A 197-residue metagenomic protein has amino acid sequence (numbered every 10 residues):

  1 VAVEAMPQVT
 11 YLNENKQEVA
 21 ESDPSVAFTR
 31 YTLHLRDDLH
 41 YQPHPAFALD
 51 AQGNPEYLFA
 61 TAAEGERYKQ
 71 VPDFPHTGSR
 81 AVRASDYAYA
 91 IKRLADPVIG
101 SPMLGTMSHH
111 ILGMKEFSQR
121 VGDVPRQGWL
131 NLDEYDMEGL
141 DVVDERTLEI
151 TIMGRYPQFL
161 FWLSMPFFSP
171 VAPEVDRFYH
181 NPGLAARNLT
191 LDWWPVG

Functional and structural regions predicted by a protein language model:
V1-P166, P173-G197: The feature preferentially marks the first beta-strand/turn patch immediately downstream of a bacterial lipoprotein
